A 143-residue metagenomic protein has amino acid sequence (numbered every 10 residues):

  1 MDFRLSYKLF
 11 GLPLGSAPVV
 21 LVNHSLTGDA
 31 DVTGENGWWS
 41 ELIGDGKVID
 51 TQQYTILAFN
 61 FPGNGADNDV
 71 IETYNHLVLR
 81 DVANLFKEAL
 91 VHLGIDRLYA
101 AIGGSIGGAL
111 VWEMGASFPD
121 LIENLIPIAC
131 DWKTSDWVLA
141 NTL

Functional and structural regions predicted by a protein language model:
M1-L143: Ligand-binding pocket scaffold of soluble enzyme catalytic domains
